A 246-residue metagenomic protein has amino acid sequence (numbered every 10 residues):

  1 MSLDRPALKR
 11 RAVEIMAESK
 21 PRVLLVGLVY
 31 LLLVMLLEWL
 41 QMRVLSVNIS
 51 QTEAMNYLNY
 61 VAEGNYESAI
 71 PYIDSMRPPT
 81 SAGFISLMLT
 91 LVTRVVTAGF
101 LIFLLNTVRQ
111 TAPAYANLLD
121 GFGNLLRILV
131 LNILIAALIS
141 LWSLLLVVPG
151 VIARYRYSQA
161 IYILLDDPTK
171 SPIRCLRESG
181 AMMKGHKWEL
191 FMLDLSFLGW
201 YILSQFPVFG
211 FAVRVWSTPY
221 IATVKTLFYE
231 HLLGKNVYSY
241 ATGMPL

Functional and structural regions predicted by a protein language model:
M1-L246: Hydrophobic alpha-helical membrane segments
